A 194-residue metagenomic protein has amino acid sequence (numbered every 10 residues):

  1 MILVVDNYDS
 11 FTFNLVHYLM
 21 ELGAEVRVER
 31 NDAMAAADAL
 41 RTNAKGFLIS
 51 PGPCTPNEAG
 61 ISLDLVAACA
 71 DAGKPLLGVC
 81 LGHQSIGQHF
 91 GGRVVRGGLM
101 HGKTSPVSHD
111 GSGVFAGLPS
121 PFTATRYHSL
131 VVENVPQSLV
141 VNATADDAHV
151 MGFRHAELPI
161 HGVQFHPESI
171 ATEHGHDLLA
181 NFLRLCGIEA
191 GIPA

Functional and structural regions predicted by a protein language model:
M1-L3: Extreme N-terminal starter segment of soluble prokaryotic enzymes
T12: Active-site-adjacent helical/loop segments in soluble small-molecule enzymes
V16-E25: Two-component/phosphorelay signaling modules centered on CheY-like receiver
E25-N31: Short hydrophobic/Thr-rich beta-strand motif most characteristic of the beta2 strand and flanking loop of CheY-like
R41-A116, T123, L179-N181: Cysteine-nucleophile active-site neighborhood
G111-L158: Catalytic beta-strand/loop cores that center a nucleophilic Ser/Cys/Thr and support acyl-enzyme chemistry
P121, G162-E173: Phosphate-binding/catalytic loops
I170-A194: Acyltransferase
